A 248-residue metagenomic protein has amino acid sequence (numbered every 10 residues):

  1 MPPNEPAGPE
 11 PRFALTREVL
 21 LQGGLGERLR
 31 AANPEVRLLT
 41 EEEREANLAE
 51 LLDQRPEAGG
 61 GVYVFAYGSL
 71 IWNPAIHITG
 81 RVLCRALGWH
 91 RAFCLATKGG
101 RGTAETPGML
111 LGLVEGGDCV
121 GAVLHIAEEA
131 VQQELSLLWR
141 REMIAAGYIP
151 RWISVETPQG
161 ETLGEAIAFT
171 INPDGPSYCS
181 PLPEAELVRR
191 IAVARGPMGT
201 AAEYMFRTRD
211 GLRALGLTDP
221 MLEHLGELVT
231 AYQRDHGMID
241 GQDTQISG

Functional and structural regions predicted by a protein language model:
M1-G248: A glycine-rich, hydrophobic/aromatic-adjacent loop/helix-cap motif
